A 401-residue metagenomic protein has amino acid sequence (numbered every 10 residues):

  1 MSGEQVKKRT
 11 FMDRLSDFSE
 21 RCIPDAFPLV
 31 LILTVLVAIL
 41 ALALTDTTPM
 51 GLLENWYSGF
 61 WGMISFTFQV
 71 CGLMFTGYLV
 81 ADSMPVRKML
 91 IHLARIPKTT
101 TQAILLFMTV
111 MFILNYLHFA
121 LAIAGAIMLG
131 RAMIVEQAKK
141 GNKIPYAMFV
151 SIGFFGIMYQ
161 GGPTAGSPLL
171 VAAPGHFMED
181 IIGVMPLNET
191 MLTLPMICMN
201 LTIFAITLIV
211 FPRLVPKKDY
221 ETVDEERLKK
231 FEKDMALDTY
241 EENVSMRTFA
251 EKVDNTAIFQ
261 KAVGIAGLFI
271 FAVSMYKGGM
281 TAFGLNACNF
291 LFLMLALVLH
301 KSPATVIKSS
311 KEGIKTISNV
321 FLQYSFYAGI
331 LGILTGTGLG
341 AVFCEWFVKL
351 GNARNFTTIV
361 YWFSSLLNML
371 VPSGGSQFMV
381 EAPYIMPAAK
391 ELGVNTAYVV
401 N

Functional and structural regions predicted by a protein language model:
M1-G72, T193-A205, I209-Q323: Hydrophobic transmembrane alpha-helices of multi-pass small-molecule transporters
F11-R14, G51-W56, A81-P97, G130-I144 (+2 more regions): Flexible loop linkers connecting adjacent transmembrane helices in multi-pass alpha-helical membrane transporters
I23-D25, W61-T67, R95-L106, K139-M148 (+3 more regions): Membrane-interfacial loop-to-helix junctions in multi-pass transporters
D46-S58, H176-L187, G278-A282, T337-K349: Membrane-interface helix termini and inter-helical loops of multi-pass transporters
I64-G77, V184-I206, N355-N368: Hydrophobic alpha-helical transmembrane segments
L73-A81, F107-A122, G141-G166, L331-G332 (+1 more regions): Helix-loop-helix module between adjacent transmembrane segments
I96-L129, F321-T337, V348-P387, E391-L392: Hydrophobic alpha-helical transmembrane segments of multi-pass integral membrane proteins, predominantly secondary
L129-D224, N395-N401: Membrane-core helix-loop-helix motifs of multi-pass transport proteins
